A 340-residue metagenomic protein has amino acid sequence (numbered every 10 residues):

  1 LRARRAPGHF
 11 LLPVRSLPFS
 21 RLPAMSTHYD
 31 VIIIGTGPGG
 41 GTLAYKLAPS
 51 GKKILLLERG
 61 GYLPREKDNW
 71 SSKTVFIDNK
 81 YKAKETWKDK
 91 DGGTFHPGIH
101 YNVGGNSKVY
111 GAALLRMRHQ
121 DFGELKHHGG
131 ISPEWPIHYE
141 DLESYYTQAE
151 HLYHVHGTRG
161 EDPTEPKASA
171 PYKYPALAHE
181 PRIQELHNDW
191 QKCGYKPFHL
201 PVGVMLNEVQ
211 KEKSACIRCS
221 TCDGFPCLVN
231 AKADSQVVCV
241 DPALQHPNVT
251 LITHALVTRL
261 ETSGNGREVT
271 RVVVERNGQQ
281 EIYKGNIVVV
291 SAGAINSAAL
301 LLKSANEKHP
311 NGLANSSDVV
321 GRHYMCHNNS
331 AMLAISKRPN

Functional and structural regions predicted by a protein language model:
L1-G8: N-terminal amphipathic/hydrophobic targeting modules at extreme N-termini, encompassing cleavable Sec/SRP-type signal
F10, L17-V31, P49-G51: Extreme N-terminal leader/targeting segments of oxidoreductases
V31-L56: N-terminal Rossmann-like FAD-binding beta1-loop-alpha1 element of flavoenzymes
P49, G60-R65, W70, H246 (+3 more regions): Glycine-rich loop(s) and the adjacent beta-strand/alpha-helix scaffold that form part
L56-R59, N106: Hydrophobic or amphipathic alpha-helical targeting/insertion segments
R65-N69, N106, A112, D121 (+2 more regions): Short, solvent-exposed loop/turn and secondary-structure capping segments
V75-P163, K337: Redox-cofactor-proximal catalytic regions of oxidoreductases
K126-L256: Conserved redox-cofactor binding core of oxidoreductases
